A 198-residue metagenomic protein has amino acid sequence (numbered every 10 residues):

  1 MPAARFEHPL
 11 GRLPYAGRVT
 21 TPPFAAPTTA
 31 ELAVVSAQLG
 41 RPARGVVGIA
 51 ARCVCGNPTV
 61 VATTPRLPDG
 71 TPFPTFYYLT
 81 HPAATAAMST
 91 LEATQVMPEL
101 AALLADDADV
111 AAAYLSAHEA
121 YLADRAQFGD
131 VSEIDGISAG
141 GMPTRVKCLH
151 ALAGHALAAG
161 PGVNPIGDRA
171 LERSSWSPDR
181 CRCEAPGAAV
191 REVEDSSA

Functional and structural regions predicted by a protein language model:
M1-R18: N-terminal amphipathic/basic-hydrophobic helices that include classical n-h-c signal peptides and signal-anchor
G17-A198: Preference for intrinsically disordered or flexible, low-complexity segments and adjacent hinge/connector residues
